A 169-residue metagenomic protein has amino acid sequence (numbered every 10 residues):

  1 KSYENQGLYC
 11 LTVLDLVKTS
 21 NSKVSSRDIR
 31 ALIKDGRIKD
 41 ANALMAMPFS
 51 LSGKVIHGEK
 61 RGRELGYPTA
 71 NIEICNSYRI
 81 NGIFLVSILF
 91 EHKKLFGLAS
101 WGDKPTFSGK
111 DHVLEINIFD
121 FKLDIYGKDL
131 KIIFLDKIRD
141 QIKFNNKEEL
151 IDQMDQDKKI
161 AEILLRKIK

Functional and structural regions predicted by a protein language model:
E4-S100: Glycine-rich, Lys/Arg-enriched anion-binding loops that position phosphate/diphosphate groups for phosphoryl
H57-K169: Phosphate/ribose-recognition catalytic cores of enzymes acting on nucleotide-derived substrates
